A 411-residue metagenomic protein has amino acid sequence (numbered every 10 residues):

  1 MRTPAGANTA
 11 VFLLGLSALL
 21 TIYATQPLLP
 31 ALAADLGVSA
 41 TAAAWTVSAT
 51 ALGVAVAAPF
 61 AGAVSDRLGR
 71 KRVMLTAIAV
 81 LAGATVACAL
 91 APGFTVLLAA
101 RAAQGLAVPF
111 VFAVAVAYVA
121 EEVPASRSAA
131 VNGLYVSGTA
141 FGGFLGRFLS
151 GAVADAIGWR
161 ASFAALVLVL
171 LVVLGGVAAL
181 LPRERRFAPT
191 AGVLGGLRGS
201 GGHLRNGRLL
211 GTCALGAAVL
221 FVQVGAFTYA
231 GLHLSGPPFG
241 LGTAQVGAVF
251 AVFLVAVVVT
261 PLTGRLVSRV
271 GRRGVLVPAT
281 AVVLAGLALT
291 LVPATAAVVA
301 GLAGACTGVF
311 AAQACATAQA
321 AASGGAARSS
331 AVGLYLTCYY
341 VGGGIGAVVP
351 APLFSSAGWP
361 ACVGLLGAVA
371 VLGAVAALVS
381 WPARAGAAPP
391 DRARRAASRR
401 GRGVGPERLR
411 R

Functional and structural regions predicted by a protein language model:
M1-R2, L181-C213: Juxtamembrane intracellular "pre-TM" segments in multi-pass secondary transporters
G37, G69, L90-V96, P124 (+1 more regions): Helix-breaking motifs and short loop linkers at transmembrane-helix boundaries and internal kinks in secondary membrane
V56-P92: Conserved MFS/SLC helix-loop-helix module at the cytosolic interface between two early adjacent transmembrane helices
A58-G69, V258-R272, F354: Helix-to-loop junctions at the C-terminal end of transmembrane segments in multipass secondary transporters
G83-A84, T95-Q104, A296-G304: Paired small-residue
A100-F141: Cytoplasmic helix-loop-helix junction between adjacent transmembrane helices in 12-TM secondary transporters
A125-R127, G133-P182: Helix-loop-helix hairpin linking two adjacent transmembrane segments in secondary transporters
R273-A316: C-terminal transmembrane helical hairpin of 12-TM major facilitator-type secondary transporters
